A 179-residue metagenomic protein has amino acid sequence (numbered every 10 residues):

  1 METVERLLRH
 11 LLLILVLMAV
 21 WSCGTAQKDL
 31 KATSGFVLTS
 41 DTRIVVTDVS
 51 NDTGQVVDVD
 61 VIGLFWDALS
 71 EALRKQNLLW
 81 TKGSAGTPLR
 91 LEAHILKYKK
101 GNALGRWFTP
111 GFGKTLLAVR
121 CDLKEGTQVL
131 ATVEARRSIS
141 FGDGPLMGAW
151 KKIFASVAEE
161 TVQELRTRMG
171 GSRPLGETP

Functional and structural regions predicted by a protein language model:
E2-L12: Bacterial N-terminal signal peptides that target proteins for export
H10-V20: Bacterial N-terminal signal peptides
L13, S34-F36, G83, G111: Generic marker of residues within folded, mature protein domains
W21-K75, L96, E134-R136, R166-P179: A structural "domain/chain start" motif
T25, Q76, W80, S84-G148: Surface-exposed short loop/turn segments
S50-D60, F108, D143-K151: Second-shell loop/turn segments in exported
L64, K114-L116, K152, S156: A general alpha-helical scaffold signature found inside nucleotide-binding enzyme cores
I139-P179: C-terminal partner/receptor-binding element of secreted or periplasmic proteins
